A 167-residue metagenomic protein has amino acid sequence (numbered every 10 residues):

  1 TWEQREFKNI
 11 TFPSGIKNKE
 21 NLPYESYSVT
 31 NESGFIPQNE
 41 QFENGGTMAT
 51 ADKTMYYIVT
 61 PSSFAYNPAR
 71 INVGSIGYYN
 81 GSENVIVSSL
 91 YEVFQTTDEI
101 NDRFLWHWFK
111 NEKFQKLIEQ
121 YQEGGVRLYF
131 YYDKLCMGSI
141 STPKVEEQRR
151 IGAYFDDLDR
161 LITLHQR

Functional and structural regions predicted by a protein language model:
T1-K19: Non-catalytic DNA-recognition/assembly elements of restriction-modification systems
T1-R5, G138, K144-R167: Amphipathic alpha-helical segments with low aromatic content
T11-S14, F109, K113: Hydrophobic aliphatic residues
K17-A49: DNA target-recognition patches
Q38, A49-E112: A short beta-sheet element
V85-L90, E123-R149: A short glycine-rich beta-alpha junction/loop motif
